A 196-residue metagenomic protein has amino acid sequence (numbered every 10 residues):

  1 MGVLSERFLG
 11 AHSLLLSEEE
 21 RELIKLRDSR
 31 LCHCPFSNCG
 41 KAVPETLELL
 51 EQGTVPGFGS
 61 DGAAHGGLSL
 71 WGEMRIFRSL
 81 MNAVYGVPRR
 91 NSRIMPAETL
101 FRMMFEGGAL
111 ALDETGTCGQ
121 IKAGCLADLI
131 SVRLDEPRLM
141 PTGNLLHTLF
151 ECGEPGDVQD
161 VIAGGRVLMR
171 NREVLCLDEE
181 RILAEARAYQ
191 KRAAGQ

Functional and structural regions predicted by a protein language model:
M1-G67: Active-site core of metal-dependent hydrolases
V3, L47-E136, C152-G153: His/Asp/Glu-enriched, well-ordered alpha-helical/loop segment that forms or immediately abuts the divalent-metal
S13-L14, N82, D135, R166: Flexible loop residues that form catalytic and substrate-binding hotspots at small-molecule/glycan-binding clefts
S17-E18, V43, I94, C118 (+1 more regions): Structural motif corresponding to alpha-helix initiation and N-cap regions
E22-L23, W71, G143-N144: Short amphipathic alpha-helical segments
C39-V43, D61-H65, V87-N91, Q159-R166 (+1 more regions): Short C-terminal domain-edge/linker segments immediately following a structured domain
V43, L68-S69, G143, E180: Short Asp/Glu-rich motifs
R102-Q196: Active-site microenvironment of metallo-dependent hydrolases
